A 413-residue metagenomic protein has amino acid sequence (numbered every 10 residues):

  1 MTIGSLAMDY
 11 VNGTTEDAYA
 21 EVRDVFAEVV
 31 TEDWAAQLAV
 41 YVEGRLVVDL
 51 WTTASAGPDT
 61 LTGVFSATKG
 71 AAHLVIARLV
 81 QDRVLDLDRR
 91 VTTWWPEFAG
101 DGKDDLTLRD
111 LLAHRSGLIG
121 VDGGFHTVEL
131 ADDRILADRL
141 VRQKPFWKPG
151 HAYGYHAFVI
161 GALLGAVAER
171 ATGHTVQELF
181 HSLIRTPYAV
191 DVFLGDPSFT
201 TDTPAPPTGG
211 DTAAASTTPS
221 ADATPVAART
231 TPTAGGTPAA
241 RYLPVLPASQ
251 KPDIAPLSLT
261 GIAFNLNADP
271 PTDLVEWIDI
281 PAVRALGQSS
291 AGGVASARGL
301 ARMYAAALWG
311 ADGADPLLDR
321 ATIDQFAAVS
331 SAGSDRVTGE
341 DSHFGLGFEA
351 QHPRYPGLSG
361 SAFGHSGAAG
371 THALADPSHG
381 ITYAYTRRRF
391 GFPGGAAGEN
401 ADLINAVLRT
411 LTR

Functional and structural regions predicted by a protein language model:
M1-Y19, L346: Short, compositionally biased leader-like segments
I3-A7, E32, S55-V159, A166 (+1 more regions): Active-site-proximal loop and beta-strand segments within enzyme catalytic domains
R23-A56, L87, H126-E129, H372-D376 (+1 more regions): A short, well-structured edge-of-sheet supersecondary motif
V48, P58-L61, G120-P206, W277 (+1 more regions): Catalytic-site signature segments of enzymes, centered on catalytic residues
P58, S66-A67, L79-I119, G123 (+4 more regions): Active-site helix/loop module of the DD-peptidase/beta-lactamase fold, centered on the serine-lysine SxxK catalytic
H114, I160-V167, A291-G313, L374-R388: Active-site-proximal alpha-helical segments within enzyme catalytic domains
S216-A291, D324-H379: Active-site Gly/Thr loop motif
W309-D312, A327, S331-S334, P393-R413: Short, gly/Ser/Thr-rich active-site loops of penicillin-recognizing serine hydrolases
